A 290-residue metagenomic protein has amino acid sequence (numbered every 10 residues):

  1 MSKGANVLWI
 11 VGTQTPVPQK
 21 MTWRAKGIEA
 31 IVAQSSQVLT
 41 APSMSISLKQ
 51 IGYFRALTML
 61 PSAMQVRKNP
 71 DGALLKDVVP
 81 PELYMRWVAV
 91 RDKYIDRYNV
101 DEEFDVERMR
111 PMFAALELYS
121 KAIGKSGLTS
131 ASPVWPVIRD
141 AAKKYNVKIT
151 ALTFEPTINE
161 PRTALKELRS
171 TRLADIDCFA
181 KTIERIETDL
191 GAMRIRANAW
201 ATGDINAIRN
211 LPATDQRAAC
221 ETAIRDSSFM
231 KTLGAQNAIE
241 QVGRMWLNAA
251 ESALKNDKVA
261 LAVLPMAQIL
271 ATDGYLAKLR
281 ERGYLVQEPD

Functional and structural regions predicted by a protein language model:
S2-G234: Structured, acidic catalytic/metal-binding patches in enzyme active sites
A223-D290: A cross-kingdom marker for long, charged
